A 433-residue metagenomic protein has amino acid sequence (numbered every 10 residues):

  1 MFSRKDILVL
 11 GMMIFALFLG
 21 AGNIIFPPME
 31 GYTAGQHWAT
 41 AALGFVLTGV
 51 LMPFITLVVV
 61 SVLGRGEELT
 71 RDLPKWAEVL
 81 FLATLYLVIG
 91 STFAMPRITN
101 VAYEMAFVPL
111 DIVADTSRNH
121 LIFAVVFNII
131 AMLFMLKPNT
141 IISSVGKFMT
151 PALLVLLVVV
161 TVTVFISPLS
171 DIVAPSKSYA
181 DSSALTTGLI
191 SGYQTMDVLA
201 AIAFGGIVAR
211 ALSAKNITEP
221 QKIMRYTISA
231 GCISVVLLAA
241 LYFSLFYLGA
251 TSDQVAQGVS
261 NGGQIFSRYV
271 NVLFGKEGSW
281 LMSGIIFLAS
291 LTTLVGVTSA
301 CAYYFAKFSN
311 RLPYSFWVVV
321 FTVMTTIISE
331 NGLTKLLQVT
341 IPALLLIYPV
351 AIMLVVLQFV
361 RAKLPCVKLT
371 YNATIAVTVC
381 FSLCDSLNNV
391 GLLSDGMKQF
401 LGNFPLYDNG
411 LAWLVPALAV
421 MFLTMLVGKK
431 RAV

Functional and structural regions predicted by a protein language model:
V9-L19, F127, T163-S170, Y179-L245 (+3 more regions): Hydrophobic, membrane-embedded alpha-helices of multi-pass small-molecule transporters
M29, E78-I112, F287-K307: Hydrophobic transmembrane alpha-helices that form the core helical bundles of multi-pass secondary transporters
L51, I55, A152-V164, V198-A200 (+3 more regions): Selective recognition of specific alpha-helical transmembrane segments in multi-pass small-molecule
S61-E68, N128-M149, A214-I217, I327-V339 (+1 more regions): Membrane-water interface regions at transmembrane-helix termini and the short interhelical loops of multi-pass membrane
E67-L73, L241-L291, P342: TM-loop-TM module centered on a large, flexible mid-protein loop between adjacent transmembrane helices in multi-pass
S91-M95, L154-A180, V198-L199, Y247-A250 (+2 more regions): Hydrophobic alpha-helical segments and their helix-loop junctions in multi-pass secondary transporters
L136-V164, T340-I352, Y371-C380: Membrane-interface loop-to-helix entry segments
S167, V367-V433: A generic transmembrane alpha-helix motif of multi-pass inner-membrane proteins
